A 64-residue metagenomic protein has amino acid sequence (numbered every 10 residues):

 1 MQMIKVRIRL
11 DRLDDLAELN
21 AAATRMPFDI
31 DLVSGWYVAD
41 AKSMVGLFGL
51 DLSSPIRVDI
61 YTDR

Functional and structural regions predicted by a protein language model:
M1-R9: Short glycine-/aliphatic-rich beta-strand segments at the starts of folded cytosolic domains
L10-R12, T62: Non-catalytic surface loops within mature trypsin-like serine protease
L13-D29, Y37-S54: Amphipathic alpha-helical interaction surfaces in cytosolic regulatory modules
L32: Short aromatic-centered micro-motifs
G35-W36, D63: Short, ordered loop/turn segments at secondary-structure junctions
D51, P55-R64: C-terminal structural segments of small proteins and small subunits
